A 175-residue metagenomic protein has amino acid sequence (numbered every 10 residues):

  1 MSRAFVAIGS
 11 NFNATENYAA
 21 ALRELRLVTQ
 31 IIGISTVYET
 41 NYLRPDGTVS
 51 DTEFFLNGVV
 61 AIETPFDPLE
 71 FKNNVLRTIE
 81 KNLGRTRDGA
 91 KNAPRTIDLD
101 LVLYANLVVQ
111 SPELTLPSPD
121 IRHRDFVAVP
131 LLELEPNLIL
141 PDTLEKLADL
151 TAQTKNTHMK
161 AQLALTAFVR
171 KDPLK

Functional and structural regions predicted by a protein language model:
M1-V28, I32-Y42: N-terminal beta1-alpha1 ligand-phosphate binding loop
A4, L25-V28, E63-F66, R95 (+1 more regions): Conserved subregion of the PPM/PP2C metallophosphatase catalytic domain
I8, I34, G58-V60, L99-L101: A structural signal for short, well-ordered beta-strand segments
S10, V60-F66, L103-N106: Short beta-strand-to-loop capping motifs
N13-N17, D67, F71, V75: Short amphipathic alpha-helical segments
Q30, A61-P65, R77-G84: Generic short alpha-helical segment signal, independent of protein family or function, capturing local helix propensity
S35-P65: Short, charge-patterned binding micro-sites
L43-G47, D51-F55, E70-K175: Flexible, gly/pro- and Lys/Arg-enriched active-site loops
